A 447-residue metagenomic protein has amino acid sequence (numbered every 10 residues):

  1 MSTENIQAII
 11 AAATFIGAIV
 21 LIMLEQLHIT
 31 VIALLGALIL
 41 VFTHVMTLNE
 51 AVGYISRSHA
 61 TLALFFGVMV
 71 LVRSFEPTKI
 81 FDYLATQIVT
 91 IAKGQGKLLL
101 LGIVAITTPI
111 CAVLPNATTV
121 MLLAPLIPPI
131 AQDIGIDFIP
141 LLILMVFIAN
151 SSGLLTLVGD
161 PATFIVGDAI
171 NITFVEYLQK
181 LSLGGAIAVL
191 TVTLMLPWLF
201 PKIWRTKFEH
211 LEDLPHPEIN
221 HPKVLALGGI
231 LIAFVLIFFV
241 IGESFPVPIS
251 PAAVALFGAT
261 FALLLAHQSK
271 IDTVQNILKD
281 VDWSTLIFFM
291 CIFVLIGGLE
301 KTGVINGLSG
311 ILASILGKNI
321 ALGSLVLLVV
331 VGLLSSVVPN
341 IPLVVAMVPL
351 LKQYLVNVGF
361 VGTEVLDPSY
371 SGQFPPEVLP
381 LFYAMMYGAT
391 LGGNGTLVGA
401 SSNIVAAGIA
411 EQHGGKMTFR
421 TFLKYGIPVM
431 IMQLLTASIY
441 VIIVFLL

Functional and structural regions predicted by a protein language model:
M1-F75, Y83, K180-G310, K424-L447: Hydrophobic transmembrane alpha-helices of multi-pass small-molecule transporters
A18-Q26, I106-P115, V146-V158, V329-L343 (+2 more regions): Transmembrane alpha-helix interface/packing and boundary motifs in multi-pass membrane proteins, characterized by
T30, A60, L98, I139-P140 (+5 more regions): Residues that define the loop-to-transmembrane-helix transition and helix capping in multi-pass membrane transporters
V31-G36, N116-A124, I143-L144, L155 (+4 more regions): Hydrophobic alpha-helical membrane segments of integral membrane proteins
A33-L40, M69, L100-V104, V120-A124 (+9 more regions): Alpha-helical transmembrane segments of multi-pass membrane proteins, especially transporters and channels
L48-I139, F288-G372: Membrane-embedded alpha-helical segments and adjacent helix-loop junctions characteristic of multi-pass solute
P129-I130, I134-I203, K207-N220, E377 (+2 more regions): Membrane-core helix-loop-helix motifs of multi-pass transport proteins
Q179-A188, C291, L322-L447: C-terminal transmembrane helix pair
